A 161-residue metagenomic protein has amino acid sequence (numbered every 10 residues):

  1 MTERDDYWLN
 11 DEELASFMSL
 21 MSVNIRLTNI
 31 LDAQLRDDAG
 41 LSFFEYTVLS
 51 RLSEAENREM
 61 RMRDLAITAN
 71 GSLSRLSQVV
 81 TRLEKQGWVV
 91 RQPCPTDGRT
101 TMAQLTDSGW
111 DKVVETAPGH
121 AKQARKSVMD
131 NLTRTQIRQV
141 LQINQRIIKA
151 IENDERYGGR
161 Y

Functional and structural regions predicted by a protein language model:
M1-A39, W88: N-terminal leader segment of winged-helix/HTH proteins
M1-L9, R134-Y161: C-terminal regulatory/oligomerization modules of transcriptional regulators
T2-D5, T81-Q139: Charged, amphipathic alpha-helical coiled-coil/dimerization segments
M18, S50, L141: A cross-family signal for key residues in well-ordered alpha-helices that form functional helical elements
L27, L31, A69, K112-N131 (+1 more regions): Alpha-helical linker/hinge and terminal dimerization helices associated with HTH transcriptional regulators
N29-S72: N-terminal helix-turn-helix DNA-binding core of bacterial DNA-binding proteins
M62, V80-T81: Short, hydrophobic-biased segments on the C-terminal half of alpha helices that form "recognition helices"
